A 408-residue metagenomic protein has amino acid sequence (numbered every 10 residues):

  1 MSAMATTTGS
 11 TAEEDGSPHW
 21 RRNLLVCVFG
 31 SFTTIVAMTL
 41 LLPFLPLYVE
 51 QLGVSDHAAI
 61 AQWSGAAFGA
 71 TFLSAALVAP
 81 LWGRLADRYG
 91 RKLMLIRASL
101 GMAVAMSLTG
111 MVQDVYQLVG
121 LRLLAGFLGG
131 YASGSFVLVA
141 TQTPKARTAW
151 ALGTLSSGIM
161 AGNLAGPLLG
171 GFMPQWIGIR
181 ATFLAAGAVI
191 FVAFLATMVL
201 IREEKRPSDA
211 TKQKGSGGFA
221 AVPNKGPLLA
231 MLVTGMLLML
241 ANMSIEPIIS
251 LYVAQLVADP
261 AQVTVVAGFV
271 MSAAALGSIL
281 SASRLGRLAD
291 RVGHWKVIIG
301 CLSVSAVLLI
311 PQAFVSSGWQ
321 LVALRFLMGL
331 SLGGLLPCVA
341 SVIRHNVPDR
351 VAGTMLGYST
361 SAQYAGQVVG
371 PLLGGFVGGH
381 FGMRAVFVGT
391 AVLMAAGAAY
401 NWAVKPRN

Functional and structural regions predicted by a protein language model:
A3-R21, R202-L232: Juxtamembrane intracellular "pre-TM" segments in multi-pass secondary transporters
F44-A61, I248-V265: Short amphipathic helix-loop junctions that connect adjacent transmembrane helices in Major Facilitator Superfamily/SLC
A66-W82, S272-R284: Central cavity-lining transmembrane alpha-helices of secondary-active solute carriers, predominantly the Major
A76-Q113, A289-W295: Conserved MFS/SLC helix-loop-helix module at the cytosolic interface between two early adjacent transmembrane helices
L93-L108, G187, K296-P311, A391: Structural signature of the two symmetry-related core transmembrane helices
A105, Y116-L124, L308, W319-L327: Paired small-residue
L121-M160, S341-V342: Cytoplasmic helix-loop-helix junction between adjacent transmembrane helices in 12-TM secondary transporters
A181-M198, F387-W402: Symmetry-related core transmembrane helices of the 12-TM Major Facilitator Superfamily/SLC fold
